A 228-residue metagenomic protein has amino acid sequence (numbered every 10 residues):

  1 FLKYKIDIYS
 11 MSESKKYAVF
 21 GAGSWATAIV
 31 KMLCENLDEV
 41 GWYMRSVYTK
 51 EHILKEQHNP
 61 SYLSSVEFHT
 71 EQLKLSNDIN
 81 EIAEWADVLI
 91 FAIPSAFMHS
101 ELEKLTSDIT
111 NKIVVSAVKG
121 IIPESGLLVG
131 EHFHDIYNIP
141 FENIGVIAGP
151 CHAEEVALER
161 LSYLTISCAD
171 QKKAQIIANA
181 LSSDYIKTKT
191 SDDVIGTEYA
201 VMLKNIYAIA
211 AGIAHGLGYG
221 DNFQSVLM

Functional and structural regions predicted by a protein language model:
M11-V66, Q72-N77: NAD(P)+-binding Rossmann beta1-loop-alpha1 motif at the extreme N-terminus of oxidoreductases
H69, I79-E84, V88-L161: Rossmann-like NAD(P)(H) cofactor-binding subdomain of soluble oxidoreductases
I121-G220: Rossmann-fold dinucleotide-binding core
S225-M228: Small-residue-rich helix-loop
